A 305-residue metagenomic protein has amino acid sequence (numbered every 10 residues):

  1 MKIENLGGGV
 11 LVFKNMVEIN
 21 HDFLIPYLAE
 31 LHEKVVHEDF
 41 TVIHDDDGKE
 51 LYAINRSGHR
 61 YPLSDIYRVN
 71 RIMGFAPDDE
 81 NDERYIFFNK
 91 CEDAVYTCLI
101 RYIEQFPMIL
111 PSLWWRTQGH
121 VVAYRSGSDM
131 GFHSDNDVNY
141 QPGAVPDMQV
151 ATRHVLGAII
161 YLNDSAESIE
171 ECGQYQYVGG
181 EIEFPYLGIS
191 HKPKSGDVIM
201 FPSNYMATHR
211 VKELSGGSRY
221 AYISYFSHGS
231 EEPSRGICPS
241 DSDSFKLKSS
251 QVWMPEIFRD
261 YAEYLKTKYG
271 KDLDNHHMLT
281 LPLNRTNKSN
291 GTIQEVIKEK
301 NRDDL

Functional and structural regions predicted by a protein language model:
M1-F106, N287-I297, N301: Non-heme Fe(II)/2-oxoglutarate
E4-N5, Q149-H154, K192: Extracellular/periplasmic catalytic domains that process cell-envelope and extracellular macromolecules
G7-V10, R116-G119, G127-D129, R153-I159 (+3 more regions): Extracellular structured ligand-interaction cores
M16-V17, L162-A166, S203, S230: Short loop segments at secondary-structure junctions
K90-R153: Non-heme Fe(II) oxygenase catalytic core, chiefly the N-lobe of the double-stranded beta-helix
V122-R125, Y140-S168, G173-Q176, Y225-F226: Short, conserved beta-strand element in jelly-roll/cupin
H154, E170-L305: Catalytic core of Fe(II)/2-oxoglutarate
